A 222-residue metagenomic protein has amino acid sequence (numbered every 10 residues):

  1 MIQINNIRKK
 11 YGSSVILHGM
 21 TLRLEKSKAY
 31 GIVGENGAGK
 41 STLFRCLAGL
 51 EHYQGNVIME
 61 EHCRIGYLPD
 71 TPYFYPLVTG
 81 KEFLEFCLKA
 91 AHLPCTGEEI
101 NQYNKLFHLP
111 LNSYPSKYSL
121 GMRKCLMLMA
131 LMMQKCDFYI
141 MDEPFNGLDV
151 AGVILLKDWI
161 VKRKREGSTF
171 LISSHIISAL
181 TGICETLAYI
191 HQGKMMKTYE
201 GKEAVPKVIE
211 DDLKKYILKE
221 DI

Functional and structural regions predicted by a protein language model:
I2, L17-G19: Conserved structural motif at the start of ABC-family nucleotide-binding domains
V33-E35: The feature captures the beta-strand-to-loop junction immediately N-terminal to the Walker
A48: Helix-to-loop junction immediately C-terminal to a conserved catalytic motif
T71, P76-A91: Q-loop/switch helix immediately C-terminal to the Walker
Y139-E143: Catalytic Walker B motif of ABC-type/P-loop ATPase nucleotide-binding domains
V150-A151: Helix N-cap at the start of a conserved alpha-helix in ABC-type nucleotide-binding domains
S173-H175: H-loop/switch region of ABC-family ATPase nucleotide-binding domains
